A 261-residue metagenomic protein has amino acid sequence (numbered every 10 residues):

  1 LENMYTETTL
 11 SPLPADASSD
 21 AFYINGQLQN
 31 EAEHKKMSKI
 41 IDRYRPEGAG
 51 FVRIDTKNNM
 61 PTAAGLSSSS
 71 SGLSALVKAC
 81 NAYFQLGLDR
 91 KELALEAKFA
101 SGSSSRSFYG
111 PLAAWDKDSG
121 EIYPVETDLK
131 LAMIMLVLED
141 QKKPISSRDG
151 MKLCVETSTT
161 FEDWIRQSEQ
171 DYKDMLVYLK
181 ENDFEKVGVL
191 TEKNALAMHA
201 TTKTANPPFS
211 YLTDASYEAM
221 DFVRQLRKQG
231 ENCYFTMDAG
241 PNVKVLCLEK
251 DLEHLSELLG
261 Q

Functional and structural regions predicted by a protein language model:
L1-A64, K78-L88, E249, E257: ATP-binding N-lobe of GHMP and related small-molecule kinases
T6-L10, S104-S107, P111-A114, I134 (+1 more regions): Short beta-strand scaffold segments in enzyme catalytic cores
T8, I54, G120-I122, M133 (+1 more regions): Generic structural motif
E33-K36, S68, G72-L73, D171 (+2 more regions): Catalytic-loop motifs flanking and including active-site residues across diverse enzymes
K39-I40, R106-K117, R166-Q170, Y178: Charged/polar, low-hydrophobicity segments characteristic of intrinsically disordered regions and flexible loops
P46-D128: Gly/Ser-rich oxyanion-binding loop with an adjacent helix/lid that shapes the negatively charged ligand pocket
D128-Q261: C-terminal nucleotide
